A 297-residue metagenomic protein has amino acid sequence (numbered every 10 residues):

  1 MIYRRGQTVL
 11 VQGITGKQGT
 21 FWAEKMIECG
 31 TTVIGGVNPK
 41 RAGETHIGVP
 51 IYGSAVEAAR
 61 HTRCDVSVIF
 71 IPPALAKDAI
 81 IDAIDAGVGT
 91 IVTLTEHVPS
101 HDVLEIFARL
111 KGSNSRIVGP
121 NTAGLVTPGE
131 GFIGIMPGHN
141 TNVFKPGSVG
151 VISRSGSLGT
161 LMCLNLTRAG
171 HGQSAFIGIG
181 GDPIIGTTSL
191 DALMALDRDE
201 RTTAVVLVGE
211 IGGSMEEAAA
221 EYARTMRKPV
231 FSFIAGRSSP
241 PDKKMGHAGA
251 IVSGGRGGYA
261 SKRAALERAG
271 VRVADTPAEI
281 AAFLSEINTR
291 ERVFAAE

Functional and structural regions predicted by a protein language model:
M1-E297: Catalytic-core regions of core metabolic enzymes, especially those transforming organic acids/acyl-group intermediates
